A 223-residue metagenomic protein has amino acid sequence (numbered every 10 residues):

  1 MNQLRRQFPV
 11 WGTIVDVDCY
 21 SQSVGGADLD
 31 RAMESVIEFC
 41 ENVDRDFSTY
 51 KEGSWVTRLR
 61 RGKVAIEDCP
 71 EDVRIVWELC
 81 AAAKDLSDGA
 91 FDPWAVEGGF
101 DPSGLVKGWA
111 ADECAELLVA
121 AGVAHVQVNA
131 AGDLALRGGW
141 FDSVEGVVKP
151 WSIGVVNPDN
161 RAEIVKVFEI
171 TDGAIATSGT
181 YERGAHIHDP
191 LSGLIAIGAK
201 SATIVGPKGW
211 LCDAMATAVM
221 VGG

Functional and structural regions predicted by a protein language model:
M1-G222: Mature catalytic core of soluble alpha/beta enzymes
